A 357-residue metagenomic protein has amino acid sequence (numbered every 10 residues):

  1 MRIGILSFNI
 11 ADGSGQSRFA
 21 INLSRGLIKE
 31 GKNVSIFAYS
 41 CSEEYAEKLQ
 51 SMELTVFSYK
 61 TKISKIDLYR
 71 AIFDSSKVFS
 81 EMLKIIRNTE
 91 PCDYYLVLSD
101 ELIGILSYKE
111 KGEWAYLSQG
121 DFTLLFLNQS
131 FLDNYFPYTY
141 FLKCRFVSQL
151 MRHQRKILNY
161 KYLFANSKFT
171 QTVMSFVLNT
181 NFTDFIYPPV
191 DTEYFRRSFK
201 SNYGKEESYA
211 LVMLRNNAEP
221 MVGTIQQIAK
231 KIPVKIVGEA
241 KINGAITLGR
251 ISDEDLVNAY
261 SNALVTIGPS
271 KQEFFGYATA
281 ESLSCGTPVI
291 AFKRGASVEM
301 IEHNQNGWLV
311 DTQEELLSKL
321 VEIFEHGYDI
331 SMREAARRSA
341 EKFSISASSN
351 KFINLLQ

Functional and structural regions predicted by a protein language model:
F122-L124, F131-L163, Q171-T172: Membrane-proximal helix-turn-helix segments that form the acceptor-binding/catalytic region of lipid-linked
F176, V190-R197, S201-G244: Conserved catalytic-core segment of nucleotide-activated headgroup transferases in glycan assembly
R215, R250, H303-E314, E322-Y328: Conserved acidic donor-binding segment of nucleotide-sugar-dependent glycosyltransferases
V257, T279-S284, V298-E299: Short alpha-helical segment that forms part of, or immediately flanks, the ligand-binding pocket in carbohydrate-active
N258-A263: Short alpha-helical donor nucleotide-sugar binding micro-motif in glycosyltransferases
K271: Aromatic "clamp/platform" in nucleotide-sugar-dependent glycosyltransferases that forms part of the donor/acceptor
P288-A291, I301: Short hydrophobic beta-strand element within catalytic cores of glycosyltransferases and related nucleotide-activated
I330-L356: A charged, aromatic-enriched C-terminal amphipathic alpha-helix characteristic of glycosyltransferases across folds
